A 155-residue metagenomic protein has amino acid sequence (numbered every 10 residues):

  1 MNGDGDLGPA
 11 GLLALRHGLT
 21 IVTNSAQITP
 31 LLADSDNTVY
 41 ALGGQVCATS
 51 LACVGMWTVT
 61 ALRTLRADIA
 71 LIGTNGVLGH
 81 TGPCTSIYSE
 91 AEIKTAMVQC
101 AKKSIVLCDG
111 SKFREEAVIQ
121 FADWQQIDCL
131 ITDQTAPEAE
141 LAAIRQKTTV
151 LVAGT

Functional and structural regions predicted by a protein language model:
M1-N2, I28: Solvent-exposed, charged interface segments at domain starts and junctions
D4-R16, T81-E92: Short Gly/Thr/Asp-enriched flexible loops that form oxyanion-binding sites at enzyme active sites
R16-I21, Q126-C129: Short active-site oxyanion
A26-T155: Conserved phosphate- and dinucleotide-binding cores of soluble alpha/beta proteins, encompassing both enzyme active
